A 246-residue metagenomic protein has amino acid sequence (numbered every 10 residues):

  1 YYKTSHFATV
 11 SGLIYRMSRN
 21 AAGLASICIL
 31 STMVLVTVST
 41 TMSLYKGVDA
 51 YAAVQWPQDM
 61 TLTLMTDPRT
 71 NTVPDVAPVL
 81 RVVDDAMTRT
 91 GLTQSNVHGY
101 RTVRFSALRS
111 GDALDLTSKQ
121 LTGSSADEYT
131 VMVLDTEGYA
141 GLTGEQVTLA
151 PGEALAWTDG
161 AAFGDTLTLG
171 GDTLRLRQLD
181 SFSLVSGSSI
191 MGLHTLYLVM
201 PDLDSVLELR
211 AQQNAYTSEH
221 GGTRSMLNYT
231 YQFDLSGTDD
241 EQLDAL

Functional and structural regions predicted by a protein language model:
Y1-C28, V34, V38, K46: Feature of multi-pass inner-membrane transport and sensor proteins that recognizes transmembrane helices together
S11, M42, T90: Short alpha-helical basic/polar micro-motif
A21-G23, T40-K46, G111-K119: Short, charged low-complexity intrinsically disordered segments located at boundaries of structured domains
S26-I29, T230-Q232: Glycine- and acidic
T32-Q58: Alpha-helical transmembrane segments
A52-L246: Basic-flanked hydrophobic alpha-helices used for secretion and membrane insertion
